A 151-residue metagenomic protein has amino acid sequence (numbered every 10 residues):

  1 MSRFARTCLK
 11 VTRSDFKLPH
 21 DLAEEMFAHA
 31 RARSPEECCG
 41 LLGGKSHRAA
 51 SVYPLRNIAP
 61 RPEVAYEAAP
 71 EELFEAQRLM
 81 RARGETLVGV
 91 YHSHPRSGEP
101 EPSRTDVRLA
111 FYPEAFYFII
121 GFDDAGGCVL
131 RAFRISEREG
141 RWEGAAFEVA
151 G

Functional and structural regions predicted by a protein language model:
S2-L87, R96-G151: Conserved beta-strand-loop surface patch within small alpha/beta domains used for substrate/adaptor or ligand engagement
S93: Residue-level "edge-of-site" marker
